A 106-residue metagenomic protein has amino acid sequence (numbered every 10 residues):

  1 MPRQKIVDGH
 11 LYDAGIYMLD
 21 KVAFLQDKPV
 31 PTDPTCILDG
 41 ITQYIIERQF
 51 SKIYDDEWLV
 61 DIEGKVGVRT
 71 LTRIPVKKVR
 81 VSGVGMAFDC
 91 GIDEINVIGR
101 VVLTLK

Functional and structural regions predicted by a protein language model:
M1-V7: Short, charged recognition helix plus adjacent turn of helix-turn-helix-like nucleic-acid-binding domains
Y17-K106: Acidic/glycine-rich C-terminal interaction modules and beta/coil loop segments that lie outside canonical DNA-binding
